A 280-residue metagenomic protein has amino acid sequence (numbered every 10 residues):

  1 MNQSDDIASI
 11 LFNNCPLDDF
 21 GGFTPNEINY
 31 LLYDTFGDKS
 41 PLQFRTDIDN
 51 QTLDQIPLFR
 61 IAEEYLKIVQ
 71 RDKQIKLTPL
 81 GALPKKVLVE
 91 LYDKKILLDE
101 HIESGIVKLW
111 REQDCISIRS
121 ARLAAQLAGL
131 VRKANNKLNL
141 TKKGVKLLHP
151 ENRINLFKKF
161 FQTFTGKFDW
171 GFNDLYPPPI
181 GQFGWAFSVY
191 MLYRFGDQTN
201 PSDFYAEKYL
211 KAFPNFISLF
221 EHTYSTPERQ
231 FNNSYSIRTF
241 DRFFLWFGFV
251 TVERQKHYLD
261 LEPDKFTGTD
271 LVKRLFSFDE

Functional and structural regions predicted by a protein language model:
N2-C115: Short, amphipathic alpha-helical interface elements at domain boundaries that mediate macromolecular binding
E27-V69, E151-A206: Leucine-rich, amphipathic alpha-helical/linker segments
V69-K76, A128, R132, K167-G171 (+2 more regions): Short secondary-structure junctions and interdomain/linker hinges
P79-L91, I102, K108-A121, Q126 (+1 more regions): An alpha-helical, amphipathic repeat domain used for nucleic-acid recognition, typified by the mTERF helical solenoid
K108, L175-Y176, P227: Active-site-adjacent structural elements in folded domains
R111-L127, A134, P227-F247: Short amphipathic alpha-helical interaction segments
A121, A134-G171, T251-E280: Accessory beta->alpha helical hairpin/"wing" motif in late/C-terminal subdomains of nucleic-acid enzymes
Q182-E280: Elongated scaffolding segments in large macromolecular assemblies, built predominantly from amphipathic alpha-helices
